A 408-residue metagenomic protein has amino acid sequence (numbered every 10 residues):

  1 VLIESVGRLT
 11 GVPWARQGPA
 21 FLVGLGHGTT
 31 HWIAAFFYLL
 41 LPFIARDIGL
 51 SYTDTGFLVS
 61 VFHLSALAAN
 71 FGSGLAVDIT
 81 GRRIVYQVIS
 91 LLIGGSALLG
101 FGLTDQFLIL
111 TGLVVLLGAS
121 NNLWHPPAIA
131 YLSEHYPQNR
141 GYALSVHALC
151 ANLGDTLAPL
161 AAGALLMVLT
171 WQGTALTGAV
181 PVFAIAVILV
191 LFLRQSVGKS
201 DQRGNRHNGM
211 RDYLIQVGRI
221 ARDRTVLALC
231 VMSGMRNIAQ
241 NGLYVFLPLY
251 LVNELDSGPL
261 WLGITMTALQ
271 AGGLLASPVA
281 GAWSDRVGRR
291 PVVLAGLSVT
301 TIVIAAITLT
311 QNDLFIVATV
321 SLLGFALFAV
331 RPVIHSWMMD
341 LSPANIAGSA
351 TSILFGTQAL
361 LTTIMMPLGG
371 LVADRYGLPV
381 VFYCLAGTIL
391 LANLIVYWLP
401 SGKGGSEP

Functional and structural regions predicted by a protein language model:
L2-W14, S196-L229: Juxtamembrane intracellular "pre-TM" segments in multi-pass secondary transporters
A35, H63-F71, D155-T156, Q270-P278 (+1 more regions): Residue-level signature of mid-helix packing/kink "hotspots" within the transmembrane helices of 12-pass Major
F37-Y38, T225-T267: Extracytoplasmic gate region of multi-pass secondary transporters
A69-R82, A276-G288, A373-D374: Helix-to-loop junctions at the C-terminal end of transmembrane segments in multipass secondary transporters
V85-L99, P291-A306: Structural signature of the two symmetry-related core transmembrane helices
L113-A151: Cytoplasmic helix-loop-helix junction between adjacent transmembrane helices in 12-TM secondary transporters
H147-R194: Helix-loop-helix hairpin linking two adjacent transmembrane segments in secondary transporters
M339-L341, N345-R375: A late C-terminal transmembrane helix in Major Facilitator Superfamily
